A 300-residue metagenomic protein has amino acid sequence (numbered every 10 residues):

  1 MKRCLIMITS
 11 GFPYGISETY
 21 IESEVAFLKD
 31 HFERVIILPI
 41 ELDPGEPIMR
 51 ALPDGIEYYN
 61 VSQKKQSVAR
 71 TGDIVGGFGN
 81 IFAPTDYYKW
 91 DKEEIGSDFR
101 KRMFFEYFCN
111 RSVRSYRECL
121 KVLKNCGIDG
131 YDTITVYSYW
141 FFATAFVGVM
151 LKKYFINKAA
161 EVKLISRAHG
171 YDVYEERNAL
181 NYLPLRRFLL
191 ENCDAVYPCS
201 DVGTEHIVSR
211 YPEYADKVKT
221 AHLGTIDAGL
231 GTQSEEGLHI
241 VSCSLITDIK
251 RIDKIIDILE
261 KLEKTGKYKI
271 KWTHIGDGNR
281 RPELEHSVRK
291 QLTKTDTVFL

Functional and structural regions predicted by a protein language model:
M1-V68, E191: N-terminal subdomain of nucleotide-sugar transferases
G11-G15, F142-T144, Y154, A160-A179: A short, histidine- and acid-enriched strand-loop-helix "catalytic/donor-clamping" loop that lines the nucleotide-sugar
E24-D30, N178-V196: Membrane-proximal helix-turn-helix segments that form the acceptor-binding/catalytic region of lipid-linked
D43-V113: A conserved catalytic-core segment of Leloir-type glycosyltransferases
Y59, K163-H169, L185-L230: Donor nucleotide-sugar binding/catalytic pocket of nucleotide-sugar-dependent glycosyltransferases
R100-N110, C119-T144: Short N-terminal targeting/anchoring amphipathic segment
Y197, T225, Q233-K250, I256-K261 (+1 more regions): Conserved donor-binding/catalytic core segment of Leloir-type glycosyltransferases
H274, P282-L300: Nucleotide-activated donor-binding/catalytic signature segment of Leloir-type glycosyltransferases, i.e., the conserved
